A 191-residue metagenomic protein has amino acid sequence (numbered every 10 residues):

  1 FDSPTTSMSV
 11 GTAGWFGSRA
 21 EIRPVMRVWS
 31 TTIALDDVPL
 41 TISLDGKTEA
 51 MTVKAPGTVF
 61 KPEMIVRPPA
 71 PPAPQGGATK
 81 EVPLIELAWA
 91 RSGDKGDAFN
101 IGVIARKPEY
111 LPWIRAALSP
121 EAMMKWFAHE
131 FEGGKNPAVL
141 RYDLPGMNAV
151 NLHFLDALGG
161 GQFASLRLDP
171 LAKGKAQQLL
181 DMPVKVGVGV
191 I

Functional and structural regions predicted by a protein language model:
F1-Q75, T79-E81, K95, I104-Y110 (+3 more regions): C-terminal non-catalytic interaction/assembly regions of soluble proteins
V59-F60, I101, P112, A164 (+1 more regions): C-terminal beta-rich recognition modules with glycine/proline-rich loops and embedded aromatic residues
E86-S92, N100, A138-R141: Generic recognition of flexible, low-complexity loop/linker segments
A90, M124, L158-G160: A generic structural micro-environment signature that highlights single residues at secondary-structure boundaries
G93-G96, G102, G161: Glycine-centered flexibility sites
A117-A122, L168-D169: Short, solvent-exposed amphipathic alpha-helical segments in soluble enzyme and RNA/protein-processing domains
N136-I191: Helix-rich interaction surfaces within compact, conserved domain-sized segments that mediate assembly or partner
